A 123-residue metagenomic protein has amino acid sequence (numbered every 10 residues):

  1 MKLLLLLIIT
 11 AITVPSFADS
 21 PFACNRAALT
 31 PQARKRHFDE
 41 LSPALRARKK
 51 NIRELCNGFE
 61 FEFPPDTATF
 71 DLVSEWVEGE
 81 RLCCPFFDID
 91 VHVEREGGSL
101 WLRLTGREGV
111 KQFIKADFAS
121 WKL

Functional and structural regions predicted by a protein language model:
M1-L4: Positively charged n-region of N-terminal signal peptides that target proteins for export
T13-V14: N-terminal signal peptide c-region/cleavage motif recognized by signal peptidases
A18-N57, F86, T105-L123: Long, contiguous binding/interaction regions
E62-T67, L102-G106: Short beta-strand-to-loop capping motifs
A68-S74, G109-I114: Short, conserved charged micro-motifs
W76-V77, F86-H92: Amphipathic, hydrophobic secondary-structure cores in small proteins
D90-W101: Short proline/glycine- and acidic-rich turn/helix-capping motifs at secondary-structure junctions
